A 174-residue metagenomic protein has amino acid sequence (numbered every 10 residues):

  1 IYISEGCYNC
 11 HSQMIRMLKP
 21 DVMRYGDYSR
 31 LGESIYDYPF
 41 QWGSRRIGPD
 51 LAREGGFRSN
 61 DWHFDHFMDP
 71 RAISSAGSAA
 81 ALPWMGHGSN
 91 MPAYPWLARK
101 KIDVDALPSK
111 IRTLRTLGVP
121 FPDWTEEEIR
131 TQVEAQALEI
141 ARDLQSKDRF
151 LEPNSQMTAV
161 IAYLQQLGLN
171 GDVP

Functional and structural regions predicted by a protein language model:
I1-Q13, D27-R30, V160: Sequence/structural segment immediately N-terminal to covalent heme-attachment motifs in c-type and related
I3, Y8, Q41, A52 (+1 more regions): Conserved, well-structured beta-alpha core segment at the onset of a catalytic domain
G6, S59, E152-Q156: An acidic site on a long C-lobe helix of protein kinase domains
C7, A72-S75, L169: Generic structural signal for secondary-structure transition and capping sites
Q13, D69-P70, L167-N170: Generic structural signal for alpha-helix termini and adjacent loop/cap motifs
L18-D148, V160: Extracytoplasmic electron-transfer domains, predominantly the class I c-type cytochrome c fold
I161, Q165-P174: N-terminal export/targeting leaders of redox proteins
